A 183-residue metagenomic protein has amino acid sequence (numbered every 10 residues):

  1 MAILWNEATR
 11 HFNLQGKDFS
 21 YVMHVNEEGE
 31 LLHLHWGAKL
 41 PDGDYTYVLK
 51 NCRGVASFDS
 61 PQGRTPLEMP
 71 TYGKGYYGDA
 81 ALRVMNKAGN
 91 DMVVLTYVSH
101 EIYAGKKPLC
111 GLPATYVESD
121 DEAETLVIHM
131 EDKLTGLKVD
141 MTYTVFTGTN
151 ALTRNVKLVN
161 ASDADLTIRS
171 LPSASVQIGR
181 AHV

Functional and structural regions predicted by a protein language model:
M1-R180: N-terminal accessory beta-strand-rich subdomains and adjacent acidic, glycine-rich linkers that precede catalytic cores
